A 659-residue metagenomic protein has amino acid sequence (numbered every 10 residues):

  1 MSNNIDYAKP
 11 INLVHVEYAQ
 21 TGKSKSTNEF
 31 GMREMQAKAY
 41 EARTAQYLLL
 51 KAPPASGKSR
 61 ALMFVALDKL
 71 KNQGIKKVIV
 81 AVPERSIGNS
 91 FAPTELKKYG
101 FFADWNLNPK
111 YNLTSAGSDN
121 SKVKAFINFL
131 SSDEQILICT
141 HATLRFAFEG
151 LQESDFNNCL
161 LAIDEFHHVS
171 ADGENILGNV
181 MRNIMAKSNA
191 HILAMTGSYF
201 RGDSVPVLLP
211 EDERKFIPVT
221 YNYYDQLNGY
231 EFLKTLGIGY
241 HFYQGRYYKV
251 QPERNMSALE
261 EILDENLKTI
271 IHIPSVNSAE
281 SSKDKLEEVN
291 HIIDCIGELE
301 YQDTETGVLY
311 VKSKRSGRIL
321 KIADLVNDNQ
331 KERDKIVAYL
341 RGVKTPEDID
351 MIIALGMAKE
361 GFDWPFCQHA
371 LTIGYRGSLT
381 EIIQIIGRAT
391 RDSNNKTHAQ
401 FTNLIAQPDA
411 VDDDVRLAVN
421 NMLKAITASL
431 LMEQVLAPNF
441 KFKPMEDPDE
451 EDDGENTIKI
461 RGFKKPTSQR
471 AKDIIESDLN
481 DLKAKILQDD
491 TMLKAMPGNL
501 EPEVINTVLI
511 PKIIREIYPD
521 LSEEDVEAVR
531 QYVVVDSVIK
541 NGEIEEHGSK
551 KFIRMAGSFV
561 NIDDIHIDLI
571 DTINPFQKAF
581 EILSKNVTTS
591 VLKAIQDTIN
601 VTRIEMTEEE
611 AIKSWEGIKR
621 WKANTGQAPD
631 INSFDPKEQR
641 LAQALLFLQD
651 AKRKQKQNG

Functional and structural regions predicted by a protein language model:
P10-K51: Conserved pre-motif I regulatory segment
A45-V65: Walker A/P-loop
P53-S56, H167-V169, I184-V207: Conserved helicase ATPase motor motifs in RecA-like P-loop NTPase domains
P53-S56, I79-P83, N89-A125, L130 (+6 more regions): Conserved C-terminal RecA-like helicase domain
E153-K187: SF2 helicase catalytic motif II
P206-Q251: Interdomain hinge/linker at the junction between the two RecA-like core domains of SF2 helicases
Q330-L430: Conserved RecA-like P-loop NTPase helicase motor core
S393-I514: Long, hydrophobic alpha-helical segments
